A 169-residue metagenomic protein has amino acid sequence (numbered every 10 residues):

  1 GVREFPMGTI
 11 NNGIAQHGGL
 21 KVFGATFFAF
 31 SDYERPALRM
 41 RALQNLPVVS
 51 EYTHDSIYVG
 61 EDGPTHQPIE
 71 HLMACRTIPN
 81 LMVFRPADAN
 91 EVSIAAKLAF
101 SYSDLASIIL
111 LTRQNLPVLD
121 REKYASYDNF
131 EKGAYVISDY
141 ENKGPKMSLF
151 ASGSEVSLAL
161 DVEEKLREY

Functional and structural regions predicted by a protein language model:
G1-M73, E91-I94, L160: Thiamine diphosphate
V2, P86, G153: Conserved residues at beta->alpha junctions
F23-G24, S50-Y52, V83-A87, I109-L111: General beta-strand structural signal in soluble alpha/beta enzymes
G60-E61, N80-P86: Flexible, glycine/proline-enriched loop segments at strand-loop-helix junctions that form or flank small-ligand binding
I69-L72, T77-N80, N90-Y169: Glycine-/acidic-rich phosphate or pyrophosphate-binding loops and their flanking alpha/beta elements
